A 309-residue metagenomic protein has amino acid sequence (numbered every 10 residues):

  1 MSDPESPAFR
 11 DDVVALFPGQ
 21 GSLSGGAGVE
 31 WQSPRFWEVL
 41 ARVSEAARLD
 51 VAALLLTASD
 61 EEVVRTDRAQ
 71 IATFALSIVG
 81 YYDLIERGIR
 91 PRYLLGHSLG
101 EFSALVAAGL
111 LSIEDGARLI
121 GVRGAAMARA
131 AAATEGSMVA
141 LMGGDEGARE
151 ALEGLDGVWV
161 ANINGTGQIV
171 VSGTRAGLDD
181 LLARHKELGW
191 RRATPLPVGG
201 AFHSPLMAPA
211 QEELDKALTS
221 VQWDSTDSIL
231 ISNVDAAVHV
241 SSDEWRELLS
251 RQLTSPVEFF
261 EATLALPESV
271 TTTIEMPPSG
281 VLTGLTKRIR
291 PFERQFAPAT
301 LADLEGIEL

Functional and structural regions predicted by a protein language model:
S2-A148, R192, T273-I307: FabD-like malonyl-/acyl-CoA
Q20-S22, E45-L49, A108-L253: Alpha/beta catalytic cores of group-transfer enzymes, especially the acyltransferase/condensing modules of polyketide
R35, A72-L76, G177, E213 (+1 more regions): Charged catalytic carboxylate motif
A69-I71, A201-F202, P256: Glycine-rich phosphate/pyrophosphate-binding beta-alpha loops
I85, K186, L266-P267: Non-catalytic positions within long, well-ordered alpha-helices that form the structural scaffold/packing of enzyme
A236-A237, P256, S279-V281: Short Gly/Pro-enriched loop/turn and capping motifs at secondary-structure junctions
T254-V270: A short, acidic, amphipathic alpha-helical segment used as a generic capping/interface helix at domain edges
